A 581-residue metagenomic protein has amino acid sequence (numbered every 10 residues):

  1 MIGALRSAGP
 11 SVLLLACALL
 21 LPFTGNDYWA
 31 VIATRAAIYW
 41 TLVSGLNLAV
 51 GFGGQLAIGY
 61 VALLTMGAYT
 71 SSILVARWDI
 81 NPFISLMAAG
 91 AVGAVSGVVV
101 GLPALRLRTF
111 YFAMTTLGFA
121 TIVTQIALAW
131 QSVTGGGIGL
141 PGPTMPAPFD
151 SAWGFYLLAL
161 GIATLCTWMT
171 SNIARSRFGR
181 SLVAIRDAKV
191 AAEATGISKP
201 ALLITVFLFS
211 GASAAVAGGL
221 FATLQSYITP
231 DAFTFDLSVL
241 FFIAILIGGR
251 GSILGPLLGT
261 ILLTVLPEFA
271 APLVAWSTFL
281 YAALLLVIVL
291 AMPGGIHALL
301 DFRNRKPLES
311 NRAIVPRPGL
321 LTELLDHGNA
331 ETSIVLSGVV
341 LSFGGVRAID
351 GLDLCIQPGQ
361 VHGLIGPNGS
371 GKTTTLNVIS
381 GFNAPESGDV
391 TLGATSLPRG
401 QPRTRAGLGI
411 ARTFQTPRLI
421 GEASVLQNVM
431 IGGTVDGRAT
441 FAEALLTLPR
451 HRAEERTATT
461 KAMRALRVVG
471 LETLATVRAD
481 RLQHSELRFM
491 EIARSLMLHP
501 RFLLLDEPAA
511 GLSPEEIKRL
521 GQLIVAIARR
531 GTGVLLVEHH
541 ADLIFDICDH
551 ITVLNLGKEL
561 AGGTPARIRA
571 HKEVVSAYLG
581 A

Functional and structural regions predicted by a protein language model:
M1-V315: Transmembrane alpha-helices and adjacent helix-loop boundaries
I365-P367: The feature captures the beta-strand-to-loop junction immediately N-terminal to the Walker
S380: Helix-to-loop junction immediately C-terminal to a conserved catalytic motif
H499: Conserved catalytic motifs of ABC-family nucleotide-binding domains
L503-E507: Catalytic Walker B motif of ABC-type/P-loop ATPase nucleotide-binding domains
I544-D546: A short, surface-exposed alpha-helical micro-motif characterized by mixed small hydrophobic and charged/polar residues
